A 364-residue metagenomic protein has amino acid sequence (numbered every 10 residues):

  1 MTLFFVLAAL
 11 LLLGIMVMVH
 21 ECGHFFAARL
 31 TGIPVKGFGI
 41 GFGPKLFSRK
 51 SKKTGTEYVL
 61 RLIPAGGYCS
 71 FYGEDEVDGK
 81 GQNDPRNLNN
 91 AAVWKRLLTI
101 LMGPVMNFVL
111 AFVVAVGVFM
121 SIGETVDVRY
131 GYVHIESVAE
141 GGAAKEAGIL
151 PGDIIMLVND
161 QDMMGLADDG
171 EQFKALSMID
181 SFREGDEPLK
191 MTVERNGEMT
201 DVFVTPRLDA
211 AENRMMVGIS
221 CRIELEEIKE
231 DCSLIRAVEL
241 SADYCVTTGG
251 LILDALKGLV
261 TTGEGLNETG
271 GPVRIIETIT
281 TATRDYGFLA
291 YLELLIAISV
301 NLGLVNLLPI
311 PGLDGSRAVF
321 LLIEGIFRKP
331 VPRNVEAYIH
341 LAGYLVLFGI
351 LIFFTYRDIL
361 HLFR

Functional and structural regions predicted by a protein language model:
M1, F5-A9, A91-R96, I100 (+1 more regions): Residue-level signature of transmembrane alpha-helical entry/exit and packing/kink sites in multi-pass membrane
F4-Q82, V305-F327: Small-residue-rich helix-interface/hinge motifs
F5-L12, E293, A297, G343-I350: Alpha-helical transmembrane segments of integral membrane proteins
L13-V17, S70, N107, A111 (+2 more regions): Alpha-helical transmembrane segments of multi-pass membrane proteins
G79-W94, M106-G265, T269, V273-I276: PDZ peptide-recognition modules
G258-T262, I298-L313: Transmembrane alpha-helix interface/packing and boundary motifs in multi-pass membrane proteins, characterized by
R328-L345: Interfacial loop-to-transmembrane junctions
F353-R364: Juxtamembrane boundary at the C-terminal end of a transmembrane helix
